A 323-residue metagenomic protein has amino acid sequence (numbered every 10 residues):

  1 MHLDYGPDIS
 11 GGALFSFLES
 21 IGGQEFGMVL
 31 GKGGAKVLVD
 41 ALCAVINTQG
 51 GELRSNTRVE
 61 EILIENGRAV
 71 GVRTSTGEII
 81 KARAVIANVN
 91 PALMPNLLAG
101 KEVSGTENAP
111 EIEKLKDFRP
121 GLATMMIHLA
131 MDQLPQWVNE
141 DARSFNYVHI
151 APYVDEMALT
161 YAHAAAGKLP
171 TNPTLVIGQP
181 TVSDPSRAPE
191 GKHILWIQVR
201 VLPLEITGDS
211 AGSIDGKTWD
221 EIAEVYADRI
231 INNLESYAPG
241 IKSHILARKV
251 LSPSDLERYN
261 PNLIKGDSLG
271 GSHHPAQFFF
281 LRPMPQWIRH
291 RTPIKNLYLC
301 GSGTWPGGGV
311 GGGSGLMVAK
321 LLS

Functional and structural regions predicted by a protein language model:
M1-G6, P170-G178, S236-W305: A glycine-rich dinucleotide-binding beta-alpha-beta segment and adjacent secondary-structure elements that constitute
M1-Q49, N56, N262-Q277: Active-site/ligand-binding neighborhood in enzyme catalytic cores
I9-F17, E190-R200, I294: Short coil-to-beta-strand
E52-L53, T57-V70, L251-N262: Beta-rich nucleic-acid/ligand-interaction surfaces
E60-P189: Mid-domain catalytic core of redox enzymes that form a hydrophobic substrate pocket/lid adjacent to a catalytic redox
I86, L129, I197, L234 (+3 more regions): Hydrophobic, well-ordered secondary-structure elements that form the walls of internal hydrophobic environments
Q133-L256: C-terminal segments that line or cap access tunnels to active or ligand-binding sites in enzymes and enzyme-associated
S302-S323: A conserved FAD-binding loop/helix module that cradles the flavin
